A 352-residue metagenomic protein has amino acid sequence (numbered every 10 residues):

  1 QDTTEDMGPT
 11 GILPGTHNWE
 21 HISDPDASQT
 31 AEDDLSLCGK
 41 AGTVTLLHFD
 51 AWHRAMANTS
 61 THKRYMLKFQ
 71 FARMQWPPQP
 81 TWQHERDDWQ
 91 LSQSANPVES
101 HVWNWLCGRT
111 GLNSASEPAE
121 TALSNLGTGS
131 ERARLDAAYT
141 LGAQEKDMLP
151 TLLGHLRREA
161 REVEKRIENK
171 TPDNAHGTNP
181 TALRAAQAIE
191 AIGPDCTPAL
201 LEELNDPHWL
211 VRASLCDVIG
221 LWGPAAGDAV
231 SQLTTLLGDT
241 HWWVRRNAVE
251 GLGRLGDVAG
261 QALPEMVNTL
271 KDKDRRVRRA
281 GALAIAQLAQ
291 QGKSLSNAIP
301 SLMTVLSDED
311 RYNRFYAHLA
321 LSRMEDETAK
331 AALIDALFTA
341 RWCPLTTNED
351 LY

Functional and structural regions predicted by a protein language model:
Q1-S36: Catalytic core of non-heme Fe(II) oxygenases with the double-stranded beta-helix
D6-G8, H21-I22, H48, A55-M56 (+1 more regions): Short helix/loop capping segments that flank catalytic or ligand/cofactor-binding pockets
A31-D33, A51-R54: Glycine-rich, charged/polar anion/phosphate-binding loops that engage phosphate groups from diverse ligands
G39-W52: Conserved metal-binding segment of the jelly-roll/cupin
W52-S124, A133-L135, Y139-L141, E145 (+1 more regions): Non-heme Fe(II)/2-oxoglutarate
N96-S114, R132-K146, R166-P194, E202 (+6 more regions): Structural detector for internal amphipathic alpha-helices that build alpha-solenoid repeat scaffolds
A115-G127, Q144-T171, G193-N205, P224-G238 (+3 more regions): Amphipathic alpha-helical scaffolding segments comprising HEAT/armadillo-like alpha-solenoid repeats
A331-Y352: Terminal, low-structured helical/coil segments at or just beyond the last alpha-helical repeat
